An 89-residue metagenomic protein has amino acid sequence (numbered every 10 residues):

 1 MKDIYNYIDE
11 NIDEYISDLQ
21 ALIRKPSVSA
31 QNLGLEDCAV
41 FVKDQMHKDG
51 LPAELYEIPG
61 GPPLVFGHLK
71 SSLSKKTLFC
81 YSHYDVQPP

Functional and structural regions predicted by a protein language model:
K2-P89: Acidic/His- and Gly-rich active-site-bordering loop/insert found across diverse amide/peptide-bond hydrolases
